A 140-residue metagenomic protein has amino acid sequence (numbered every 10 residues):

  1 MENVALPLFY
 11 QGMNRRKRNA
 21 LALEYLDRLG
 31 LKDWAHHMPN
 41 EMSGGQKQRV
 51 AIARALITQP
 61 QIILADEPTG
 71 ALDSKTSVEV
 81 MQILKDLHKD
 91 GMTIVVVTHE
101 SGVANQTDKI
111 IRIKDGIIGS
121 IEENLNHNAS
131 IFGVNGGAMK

Functional and structural regions predicted by a protein language model:
M1-L6: Short coil-to-helix segment of the ABC ATPase nucleotide-binding domain corresponding to the Q-loop/switch region
F9, R16-D33: Conserved ABC ATPase "signature" region
H37-N40, T58, D90: Conserved signature/switch motifs of ABC ATPase nucleotide-binding domains
M38-Q48: Conserved ABC ATPase signature
I63-D66: Catalytic Walker B motif of ABC-type/P-loop ATPase nucleotide-binding domains
S74-T76: Helix N-cap at the start of a conserved alpha-helix in ABC-type nucleotide-binding domains
V78-D90: Helical segment within the ABC ATPase nucleotide-binding domain
